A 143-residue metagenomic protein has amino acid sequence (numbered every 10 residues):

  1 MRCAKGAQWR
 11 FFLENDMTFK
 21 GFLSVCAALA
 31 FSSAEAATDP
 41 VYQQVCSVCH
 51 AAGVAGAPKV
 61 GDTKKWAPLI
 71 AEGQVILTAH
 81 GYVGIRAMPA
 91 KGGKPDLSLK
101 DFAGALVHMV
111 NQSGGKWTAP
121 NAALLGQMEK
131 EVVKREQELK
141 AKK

Functional and structural regions predicted by a protein language model:
E14-L23: Bacterial N-terminal signal peptides that target proteins for export
F31-A36: Sec/Tat signal peptide C-region and signal peptidase I cleavage site
T38, G73, L77, D101-F102: Stable alpha-helical elements in mature extracytoplasmic
Y42-A52, A105, M109: The canonical Cys-X-X-Cys-His
V48-A79, P89-G92: Gly/Gly-Pro-rich "capping" loops immediately C-terminal to redox-active cysteine motifs in periplasmic/lumenal
G92-K143: Flexible coil segments in periplasmic/lumen-exposed cytochrome c-class electron-transfer proteins
